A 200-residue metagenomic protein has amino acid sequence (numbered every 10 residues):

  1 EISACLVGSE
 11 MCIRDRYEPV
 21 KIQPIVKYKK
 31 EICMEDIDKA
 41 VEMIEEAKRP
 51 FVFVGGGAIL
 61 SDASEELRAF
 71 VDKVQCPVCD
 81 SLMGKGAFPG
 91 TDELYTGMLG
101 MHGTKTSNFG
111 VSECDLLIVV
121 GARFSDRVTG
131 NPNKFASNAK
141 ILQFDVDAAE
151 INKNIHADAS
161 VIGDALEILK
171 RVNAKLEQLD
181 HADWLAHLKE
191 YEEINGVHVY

Functional and structural regions predicted by a protein language model:
E1-I13: Single conserved hydrophobic/aromatic residue that forms the stacking wall/gate of nucleotide- or nucleobase-binding
R14, S61-S64, P89-G90, R127-G130 (+2 more regions): Short glycine-/acidic-enriched loop or helix-start segments at secondary-structure transitions that form or flank
R14-E31, V128: Glycine/aspartate-rich loop-and-adjacent alpha/beta segment that forms the canonical ThDP
P19-V20, A63-Q75, P132-S137, A159-S160: Short, solvent-exposed amphipathic alpha-helical segments in soluble enzyme and RNA/protein-processing domains
I32, V41-L117: Anionic-ligand anchoring segments at beta-strand to alpha-helix junctions in alpha/beta enzyme folds, i.e., glycine
E42, A47, N138-Y200: Phosphate/pyrophosphate-binding active-site segments
G100-I151: Phosphate/diphosphate-binding loops
